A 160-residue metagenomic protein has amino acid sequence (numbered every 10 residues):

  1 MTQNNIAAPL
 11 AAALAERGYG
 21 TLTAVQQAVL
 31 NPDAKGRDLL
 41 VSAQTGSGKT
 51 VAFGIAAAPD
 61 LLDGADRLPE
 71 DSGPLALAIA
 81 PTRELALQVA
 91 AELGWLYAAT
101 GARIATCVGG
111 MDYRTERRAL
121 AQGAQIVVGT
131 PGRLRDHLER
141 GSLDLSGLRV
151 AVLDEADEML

Functional and structural regions predicted by a protein language model:
M1-S42: Conserved pre-motif I regulatory segment
Q3, A7-A13, Y19, P69-E139 (+1 more regions): Conserved nucleic-acid-binding Ia/Ib motif block in the N-terminal RecA-like helicase ATPase lobe
Q27-L39, T50-E70, L87, A91-L96 (+1 more regions): Walker A/P-loop NTP-binding motif
A43-S47: The conserved Walker
L85, E158-M159: Residues immediately C-terminal
P131, A156-D157: Conserved Walker B
L153: Conserved P-loop NTPase nucleotide-binding/switch module
